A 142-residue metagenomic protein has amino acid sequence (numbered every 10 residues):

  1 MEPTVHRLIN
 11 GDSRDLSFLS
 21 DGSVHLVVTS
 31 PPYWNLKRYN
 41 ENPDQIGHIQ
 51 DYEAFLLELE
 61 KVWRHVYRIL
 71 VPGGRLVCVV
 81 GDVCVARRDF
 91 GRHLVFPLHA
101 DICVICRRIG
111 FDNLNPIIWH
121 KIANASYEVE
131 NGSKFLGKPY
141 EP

Functional and structural regions predicted by a protein language model:
M1-P142: Core catalytic lobe of class I
